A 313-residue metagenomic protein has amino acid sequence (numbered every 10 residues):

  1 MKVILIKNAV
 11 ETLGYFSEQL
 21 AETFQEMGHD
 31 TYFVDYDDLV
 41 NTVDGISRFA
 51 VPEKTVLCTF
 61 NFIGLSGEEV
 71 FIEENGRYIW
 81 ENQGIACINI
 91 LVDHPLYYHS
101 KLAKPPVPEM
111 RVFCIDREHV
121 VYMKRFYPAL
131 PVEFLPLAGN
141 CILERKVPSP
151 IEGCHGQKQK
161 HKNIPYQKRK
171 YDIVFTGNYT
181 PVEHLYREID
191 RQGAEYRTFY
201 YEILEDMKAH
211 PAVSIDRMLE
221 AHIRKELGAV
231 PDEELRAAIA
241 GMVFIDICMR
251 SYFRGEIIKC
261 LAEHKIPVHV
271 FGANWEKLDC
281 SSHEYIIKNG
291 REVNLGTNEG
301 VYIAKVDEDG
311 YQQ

Functional and structural regions predicted by a protein language model:
M1, T55, R169-Y171: Nucleotide donor/acceptor-binding cores
M1-K2, H99-S100, L235-A238: A short alpha-helix capping/helix-coil boundary motif
I4-N8, L13-F126, C141-I151, I286-E299 (+2 more regions): Extended catalytic core of nucleotide-activated donor transferases of GT-like folds
K7-F16, F126-I151, H161-Q313: Nucleotide-sugar donor-binding catalytic core of glycosyltransferases
